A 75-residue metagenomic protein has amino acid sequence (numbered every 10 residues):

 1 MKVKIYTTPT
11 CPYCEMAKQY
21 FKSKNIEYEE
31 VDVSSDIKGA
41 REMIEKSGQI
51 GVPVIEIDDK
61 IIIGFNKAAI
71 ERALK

Functional and structural regions predicted by a protein language model:
M1-K24: Local sequence-structure signature of Cys/Sec-based thiol-disulfide redox active-site neighborhoods
K2, E71-K75: Short hydrophobic/aromatic patches at helix-to-coil boundaries
K2-K4, Y28, D59-K60: Short active-site oxyanion
K18, N66, L74: Short, flexible helix/strand-to-coil boundary loops that buttress conserved ligand/catalytic motifs in alpha/beta
E27-G39: Thiol-based oxidoreductase modules, predominantly thioredoxin-like and allied folds used for disulfide exchange
G39-E42, A69: Hydrophobic alpha-helical segments typical of transmembrane helices and their membrane-interface/capping positions
E42-G51: Thiol/disulfide oxidoreductase modules built on the thioredoxin-like
P53-I62: A short, hydrophobic beta-strand/beta-hairpin element that forms part of a small beta-sheet core
